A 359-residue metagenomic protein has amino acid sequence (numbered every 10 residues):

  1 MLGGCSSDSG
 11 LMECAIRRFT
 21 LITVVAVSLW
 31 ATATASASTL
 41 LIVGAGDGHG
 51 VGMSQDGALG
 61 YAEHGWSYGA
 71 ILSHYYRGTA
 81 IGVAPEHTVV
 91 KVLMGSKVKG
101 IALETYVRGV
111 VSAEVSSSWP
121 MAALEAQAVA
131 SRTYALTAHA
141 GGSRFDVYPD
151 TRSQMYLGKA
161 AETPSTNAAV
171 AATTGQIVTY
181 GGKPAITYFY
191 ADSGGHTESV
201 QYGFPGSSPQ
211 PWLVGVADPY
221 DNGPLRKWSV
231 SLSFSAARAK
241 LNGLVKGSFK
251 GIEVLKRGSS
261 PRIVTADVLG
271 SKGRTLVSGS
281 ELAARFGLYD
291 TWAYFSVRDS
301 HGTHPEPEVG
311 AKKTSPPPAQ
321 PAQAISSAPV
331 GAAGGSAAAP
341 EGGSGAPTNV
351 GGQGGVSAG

Functional and structural regions predicted by a protein language model:
L2-G359: Conserved, single-site charged/polar hotspot
